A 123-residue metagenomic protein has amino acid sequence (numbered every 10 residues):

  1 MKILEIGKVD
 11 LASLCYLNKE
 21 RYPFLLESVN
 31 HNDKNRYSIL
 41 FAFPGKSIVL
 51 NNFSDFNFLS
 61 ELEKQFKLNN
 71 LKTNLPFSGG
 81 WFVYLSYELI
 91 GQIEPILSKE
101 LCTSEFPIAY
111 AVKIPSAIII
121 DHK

Functional and structural regions predicted by a protein language model:
M1-K123: Signature of the chorismate-utilizing enzyme
